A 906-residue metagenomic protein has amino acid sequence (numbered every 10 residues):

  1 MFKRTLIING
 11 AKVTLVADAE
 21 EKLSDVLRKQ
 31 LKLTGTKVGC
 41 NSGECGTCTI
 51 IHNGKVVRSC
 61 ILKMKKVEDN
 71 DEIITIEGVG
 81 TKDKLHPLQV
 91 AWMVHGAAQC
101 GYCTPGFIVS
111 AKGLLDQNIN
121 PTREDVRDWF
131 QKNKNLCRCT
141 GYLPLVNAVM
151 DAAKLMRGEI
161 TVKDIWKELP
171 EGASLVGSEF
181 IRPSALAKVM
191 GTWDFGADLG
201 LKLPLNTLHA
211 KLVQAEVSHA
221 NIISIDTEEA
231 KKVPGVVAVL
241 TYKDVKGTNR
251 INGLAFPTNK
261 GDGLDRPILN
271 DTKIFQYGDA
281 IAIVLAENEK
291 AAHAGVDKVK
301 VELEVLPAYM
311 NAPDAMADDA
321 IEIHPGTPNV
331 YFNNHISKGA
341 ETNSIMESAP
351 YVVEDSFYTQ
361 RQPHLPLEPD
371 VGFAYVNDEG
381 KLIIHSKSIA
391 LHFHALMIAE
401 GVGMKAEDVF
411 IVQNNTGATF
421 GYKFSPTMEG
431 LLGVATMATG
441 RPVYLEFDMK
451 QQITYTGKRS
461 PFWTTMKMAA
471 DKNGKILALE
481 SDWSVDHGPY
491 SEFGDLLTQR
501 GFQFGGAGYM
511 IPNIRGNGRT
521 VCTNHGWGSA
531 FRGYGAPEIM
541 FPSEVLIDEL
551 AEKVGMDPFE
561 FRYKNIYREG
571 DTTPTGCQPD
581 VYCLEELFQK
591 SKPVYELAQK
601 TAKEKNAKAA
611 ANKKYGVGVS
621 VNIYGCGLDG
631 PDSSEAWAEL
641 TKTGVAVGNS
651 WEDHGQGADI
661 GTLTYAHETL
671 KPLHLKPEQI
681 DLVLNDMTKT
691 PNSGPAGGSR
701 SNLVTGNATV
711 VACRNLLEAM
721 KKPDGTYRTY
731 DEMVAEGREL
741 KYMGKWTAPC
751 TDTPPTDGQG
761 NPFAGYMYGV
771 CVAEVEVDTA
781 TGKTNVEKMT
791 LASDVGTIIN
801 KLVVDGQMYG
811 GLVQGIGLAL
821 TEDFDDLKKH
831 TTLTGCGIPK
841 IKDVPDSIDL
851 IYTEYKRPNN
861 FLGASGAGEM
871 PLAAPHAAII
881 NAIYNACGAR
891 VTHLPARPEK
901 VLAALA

Functional and structural regions predicted by a protein language model:
M1-E168: Signature of N-terminal electron-transfer/Fe-S-associated modules in redox systems
I50, A187, W193, A197 (+10 more regions): Short beta-strand elements
G96, S178, S184-M190, P257-G261 (+3 more regions): Glycine-rich loop/linker segments at domain edges
N147, Y242-K243, G403-F410, A438-V443 (+4 more regions): C-terminal catalytic domains of large/alpha subunits in multi-subunit enzymes
K154-P328: Flexible, low-hydrophobicity surface segments
A280, E287-N288, R441-H487, N707-D731: Phosphate/diphosphate-binding loops
A317-V402, I566-K642, P762, T832-I851: Helix-loop-helix junctions that connect adjacent transmembrane helices in secondary transporters/permeases, recognized
T419-G440, Y444-E446, T662-A666: Thiamine diphosphate
